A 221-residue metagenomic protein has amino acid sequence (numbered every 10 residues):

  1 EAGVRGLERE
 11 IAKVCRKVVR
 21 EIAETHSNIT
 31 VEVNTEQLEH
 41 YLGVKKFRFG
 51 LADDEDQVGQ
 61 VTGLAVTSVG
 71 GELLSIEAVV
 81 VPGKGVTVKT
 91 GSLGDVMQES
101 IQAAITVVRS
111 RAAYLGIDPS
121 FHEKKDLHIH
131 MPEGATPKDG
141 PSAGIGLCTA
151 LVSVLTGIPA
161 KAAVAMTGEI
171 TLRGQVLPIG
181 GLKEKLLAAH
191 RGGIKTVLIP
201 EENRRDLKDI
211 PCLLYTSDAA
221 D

Functional and structural regions predicted by a protein language model:
E1-V4: A short helix-loop-helix "switch/interaction" segment in the helical subdomain of ASCE P-loop NTPases
G6-R20: C-terminal helical "lid" of AAA+/P-loop NTPase domains
T30, R48-D53, Q57-T62, V69-S217: Peripheral, non-AAA+ core regions of ATP-driven protein-machinery
V31-K46: Amphipathic alpha-helical
T35-E39, G63, I76: C-terminal accessory/connector segments of nucleic-acid motor ATPases
